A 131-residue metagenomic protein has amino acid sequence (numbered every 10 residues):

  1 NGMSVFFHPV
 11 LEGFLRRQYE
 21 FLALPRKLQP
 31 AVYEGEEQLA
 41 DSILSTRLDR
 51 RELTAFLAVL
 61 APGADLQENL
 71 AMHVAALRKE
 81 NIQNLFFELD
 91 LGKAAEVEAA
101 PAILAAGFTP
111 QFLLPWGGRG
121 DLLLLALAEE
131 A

Functional and structural regions predicted by a protein language model:
N1-A131: Terminal substrate-recognition subdomain of acyl/acetyltransferases
